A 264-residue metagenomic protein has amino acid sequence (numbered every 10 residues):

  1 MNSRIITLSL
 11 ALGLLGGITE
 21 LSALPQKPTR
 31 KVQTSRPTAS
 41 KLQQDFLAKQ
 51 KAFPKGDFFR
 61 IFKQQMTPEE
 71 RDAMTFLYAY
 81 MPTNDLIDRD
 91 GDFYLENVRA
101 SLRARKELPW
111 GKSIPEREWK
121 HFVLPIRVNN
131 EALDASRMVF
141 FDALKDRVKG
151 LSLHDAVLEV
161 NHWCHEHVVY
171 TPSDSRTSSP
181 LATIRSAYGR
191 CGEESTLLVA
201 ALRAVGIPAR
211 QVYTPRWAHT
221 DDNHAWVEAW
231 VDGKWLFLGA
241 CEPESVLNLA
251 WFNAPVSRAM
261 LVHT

Functional and structural regions predicted by a protein language model:
M1-L8: Bacterial N-terminal signal peptides that target proteins for export
S3, Q26-T29, S136, S257: Short, intrinsically disordered low-complexity segments
S9-G17: Bacterial N-terminal signal peptides
L24-K27, D142, D146-R147, L151 (+3 more regions): Hydrophobic/aromatic-rich core segments of domains that either
K27-S40: N-terminal low-complexity, Pro/Thr/Ser-rich intrinsically disordered segments that act as propeptides or flexible
P37-S186: Secondary-structure boundary elements
